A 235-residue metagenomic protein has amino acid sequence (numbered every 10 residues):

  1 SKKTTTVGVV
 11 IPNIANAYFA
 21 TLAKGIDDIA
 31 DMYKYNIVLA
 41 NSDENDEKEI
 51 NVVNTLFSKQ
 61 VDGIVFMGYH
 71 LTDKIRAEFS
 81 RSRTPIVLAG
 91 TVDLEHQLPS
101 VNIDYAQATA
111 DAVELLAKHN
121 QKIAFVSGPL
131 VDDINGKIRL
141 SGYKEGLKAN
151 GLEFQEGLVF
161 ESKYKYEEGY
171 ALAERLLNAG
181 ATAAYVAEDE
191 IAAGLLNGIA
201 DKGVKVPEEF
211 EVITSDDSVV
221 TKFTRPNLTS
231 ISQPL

Functional and structural regions predicted by a protein language model:
S1-G63: Amphipathic helical "hinge" segments at domain boundaries
T4, V61, N120-Q121, A181: Short, high-confidence coil segments that cap the C-terminus of an alpha-helix and link into the following beta-strand
V7, I86, Y143, E209-F210: Structural signal for hydrophobic
Y18-M32, A108-D111, I134-E153, E168 (+2 more regions): Short, solvent-exposed amphipathic alpha-helices that sit in or adjacent to ligand/effector-binding or catalytic
N41, G90, S127, L158-E161: Residue-level recognition of beta-strand->loop/alpha-helix junctions
E44, F66-D111, K118-K122, E190 (+1 more regions): Flexible loop/hinge segments that line or gate small-molecule binding clefts
V101, H119, L172-L235: Flexible loop/turn connectors
V101-V126, S141-E145, K165-E174, A192 (+1 more regions): Hydrophobic alpha-helical segments within soluble ligand-binding/sensing domains
